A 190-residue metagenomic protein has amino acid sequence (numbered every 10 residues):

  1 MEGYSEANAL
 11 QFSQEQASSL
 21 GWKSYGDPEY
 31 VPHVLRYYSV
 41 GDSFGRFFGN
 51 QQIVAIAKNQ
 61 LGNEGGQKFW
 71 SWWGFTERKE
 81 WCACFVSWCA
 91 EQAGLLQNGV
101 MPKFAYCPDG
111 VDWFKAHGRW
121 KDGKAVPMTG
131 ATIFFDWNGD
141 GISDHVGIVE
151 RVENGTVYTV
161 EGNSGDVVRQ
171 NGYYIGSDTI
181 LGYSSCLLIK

Functional and structural regions predicted by a protein language model:
M1, K23, W70-W81, W120-K124: A glycine-rich, coil/turn loop motif that links secondary-structure elements
M1-E2, V34, A55-L61, S87 (+1 more regions): Short, functionally critical alpha-helical segments immediately adjacent to catalytic or ligand/cofactor-binding
M1-Q52, G176-K190: Non-catalytic cell-wall polysaccharide-engagement segments
Y25, T76-E77, D136-D140: Short Gly/Pro-enriched turn/cap motifs at secondary-structure boundaries
P32, V40, G139, S143-K190: Aromatic- and glycine-rich peptidoglycan recognition patches
D42-N98: N-terminal capping segments
L96-D166: ...with weaker cross-activation on analogous glycine-rich loops/strands in unrelated enzymes
